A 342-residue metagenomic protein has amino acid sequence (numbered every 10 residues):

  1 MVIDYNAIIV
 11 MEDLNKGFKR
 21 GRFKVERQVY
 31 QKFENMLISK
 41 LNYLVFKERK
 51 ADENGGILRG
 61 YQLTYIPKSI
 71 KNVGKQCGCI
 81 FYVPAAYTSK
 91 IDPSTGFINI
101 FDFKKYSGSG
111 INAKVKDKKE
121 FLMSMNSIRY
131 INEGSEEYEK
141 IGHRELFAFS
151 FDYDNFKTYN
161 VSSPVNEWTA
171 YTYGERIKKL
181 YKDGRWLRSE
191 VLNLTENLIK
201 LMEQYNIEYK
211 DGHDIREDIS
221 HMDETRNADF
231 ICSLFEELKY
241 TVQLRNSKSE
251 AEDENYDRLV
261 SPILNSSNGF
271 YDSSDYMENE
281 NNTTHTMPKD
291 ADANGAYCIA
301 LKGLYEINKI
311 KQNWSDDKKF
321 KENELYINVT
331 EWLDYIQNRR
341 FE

Functional and structural regions predicted by a protein language model:
M1-E342: Positively charged, helix-rich recognition surfaces that bind polyanionic ligands
